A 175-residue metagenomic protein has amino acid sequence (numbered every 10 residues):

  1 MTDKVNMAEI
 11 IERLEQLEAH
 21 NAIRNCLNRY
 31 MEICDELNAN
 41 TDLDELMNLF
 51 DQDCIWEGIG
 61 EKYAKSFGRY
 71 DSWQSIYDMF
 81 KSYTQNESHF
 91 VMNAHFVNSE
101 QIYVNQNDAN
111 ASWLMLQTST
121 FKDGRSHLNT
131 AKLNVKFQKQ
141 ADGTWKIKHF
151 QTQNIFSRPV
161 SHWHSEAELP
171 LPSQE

Functional and structural regions predicted by a protein language model:
M1-E36, N40-L49: Short, low-complexity N-terminal intrinsically disordered segments enriched in polar/charged residues
T2-I11, S88-E175: A beta-strand edge to alpha-helix "cap/lid" segment located at domain peripheries
E18, T41, G68-D71, R125: A structural signal for alpha-helical segments
C34, F50-D51, G58, M115-Q117 (+1 more regions): Short beta-strand segments enriched in hydrophobic/aromatic residues within well-folded beta-rich domains
L43-N110: A solvent-exposed, acidic/Ser-Thr-rich amphipathic alpha-helical stretch
